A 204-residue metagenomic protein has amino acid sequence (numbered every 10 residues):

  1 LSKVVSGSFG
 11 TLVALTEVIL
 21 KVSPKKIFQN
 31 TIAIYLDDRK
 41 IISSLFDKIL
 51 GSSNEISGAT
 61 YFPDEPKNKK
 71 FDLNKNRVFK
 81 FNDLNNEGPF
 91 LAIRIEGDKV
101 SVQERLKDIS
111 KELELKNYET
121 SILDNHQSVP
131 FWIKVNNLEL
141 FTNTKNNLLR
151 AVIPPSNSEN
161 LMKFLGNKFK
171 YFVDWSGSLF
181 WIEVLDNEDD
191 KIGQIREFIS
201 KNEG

Functional and structural regions predicted by a protein language model:
L1-T60: FAD-binding subdomain of flavoenzyme oxidoreductases
L15-E17, Q29-T31, F90-A92, L148 (+1 more regions): Broad gene-expression machinery/nucleic-acid interaction feature
V18-K26, G58-P89, I133-T144, K168-D174: Short, flexible, solvent-exposed loop/turn segments with mixed acidic/basic and small polar residues
I19-S23, Y35-D37, E96-D98, V152-S156 (+1 more regions): Solvent-exposed residues in well-ordered beta-strands and their adjoining turns, especially edge/terminal strands
Y35-L36, S44-L123: A conserved active-site cap/scaffold subdomain adjacent to cofactor or substrate pockets
R39-R77, A151-K168, E188-S200: Short amphipathic alpha-helix segments
K116-G204: Conserved glycine-rich FAD pyrophosphate-binding loop
